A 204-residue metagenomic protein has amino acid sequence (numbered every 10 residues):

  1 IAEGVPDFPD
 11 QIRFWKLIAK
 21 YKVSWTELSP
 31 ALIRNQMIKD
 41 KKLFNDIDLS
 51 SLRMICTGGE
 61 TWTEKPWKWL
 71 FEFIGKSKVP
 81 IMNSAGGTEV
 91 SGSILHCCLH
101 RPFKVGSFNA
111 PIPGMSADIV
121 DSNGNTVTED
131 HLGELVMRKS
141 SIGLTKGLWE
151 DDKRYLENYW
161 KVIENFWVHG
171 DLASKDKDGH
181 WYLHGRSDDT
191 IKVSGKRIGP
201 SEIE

Functional and structural regions predicted by a protein language model:
I1-L17, I198-I203: ATP-dependent adenylate-forming carboxylate-activation enzymes
G4-F8, V23-T26, C56-E60, G106 (+2 more regions): Hydrophobic alpha-helical scaffolding
W15-K16, V23-L28, M37-K104, S116: Gly/Ser/Thr-rich phosphate-binding loop
G58, K65, S93-C98, S107-P111 (+3 more regions): Active-site glycine/GP-rich loop and adjacent strand/helix microenvironment that borders small-molecule binding pockets
G59, G86, N109, D171 (+1 more regions): Active-site glycine-centered loops adjacent to acidic/histidine catalytic or metal-binding residues that shape
R101-S107, N158-Y159: Short, P/G- and charge-enriched loop/turn segments at secondary-structure junctions
D118-I119, S174: Hydrophobic beta-strand positions
T128-D130, V136-S201: Conserved ATP-binding/catalytic segment of the ANL
